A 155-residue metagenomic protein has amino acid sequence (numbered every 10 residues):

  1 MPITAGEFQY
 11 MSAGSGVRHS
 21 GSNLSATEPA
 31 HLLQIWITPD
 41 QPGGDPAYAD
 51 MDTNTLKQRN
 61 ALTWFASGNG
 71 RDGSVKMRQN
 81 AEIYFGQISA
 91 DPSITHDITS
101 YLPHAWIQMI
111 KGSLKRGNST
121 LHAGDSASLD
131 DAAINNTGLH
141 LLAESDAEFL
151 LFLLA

Functional and structural regions predicted by a protein language model:
M1-A155: Jelly-roll (double-stranded beta-helix
